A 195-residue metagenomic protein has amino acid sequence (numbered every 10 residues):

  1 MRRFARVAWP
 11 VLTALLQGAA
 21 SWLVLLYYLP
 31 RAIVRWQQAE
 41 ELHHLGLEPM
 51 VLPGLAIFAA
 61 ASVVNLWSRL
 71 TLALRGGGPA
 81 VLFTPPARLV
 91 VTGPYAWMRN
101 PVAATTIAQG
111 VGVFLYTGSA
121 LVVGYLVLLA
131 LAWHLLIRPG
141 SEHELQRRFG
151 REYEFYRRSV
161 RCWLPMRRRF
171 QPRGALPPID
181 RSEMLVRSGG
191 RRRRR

Functional and structural regions predicted by a protein language model:
M1-T92, A104-R195: Membrane-anchoring alpha-helices and their flanking helix-loop junctions
A96-W97: Short alpha-helical catalytic segment bearing the HExxH-like zincin motif of zinc-dependent metalloproteases
N100: Extended, alpha-helix-rich binding/interface surfaces that flank or overlap catalytic cores and mediate recognition
